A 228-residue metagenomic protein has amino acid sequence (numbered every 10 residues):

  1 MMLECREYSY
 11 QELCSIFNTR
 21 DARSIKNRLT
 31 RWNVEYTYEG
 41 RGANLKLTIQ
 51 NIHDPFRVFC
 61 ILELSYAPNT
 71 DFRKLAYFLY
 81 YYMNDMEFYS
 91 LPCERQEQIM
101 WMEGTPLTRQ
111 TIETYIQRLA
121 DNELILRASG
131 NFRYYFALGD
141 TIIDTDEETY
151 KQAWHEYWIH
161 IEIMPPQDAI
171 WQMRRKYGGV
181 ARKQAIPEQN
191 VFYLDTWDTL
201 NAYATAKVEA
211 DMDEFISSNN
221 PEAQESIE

Functional and structural regions predicted by a protein language model:
M1-E228: Electrostatic interaction modules used in gene-expression and signaling proteins
